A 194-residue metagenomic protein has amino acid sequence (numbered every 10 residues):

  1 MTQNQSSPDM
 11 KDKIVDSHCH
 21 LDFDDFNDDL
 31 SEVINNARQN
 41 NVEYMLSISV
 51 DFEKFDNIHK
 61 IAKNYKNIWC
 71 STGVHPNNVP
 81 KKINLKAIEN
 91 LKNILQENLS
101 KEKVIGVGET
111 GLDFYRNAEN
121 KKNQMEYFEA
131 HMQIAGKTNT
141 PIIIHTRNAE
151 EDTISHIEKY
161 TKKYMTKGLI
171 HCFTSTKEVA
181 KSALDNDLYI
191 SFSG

Functional and structural regions predicted by a protein language model:
M1-G194: Mid-domain alpha/beta scaffold segments of enzyme catalytic cores
